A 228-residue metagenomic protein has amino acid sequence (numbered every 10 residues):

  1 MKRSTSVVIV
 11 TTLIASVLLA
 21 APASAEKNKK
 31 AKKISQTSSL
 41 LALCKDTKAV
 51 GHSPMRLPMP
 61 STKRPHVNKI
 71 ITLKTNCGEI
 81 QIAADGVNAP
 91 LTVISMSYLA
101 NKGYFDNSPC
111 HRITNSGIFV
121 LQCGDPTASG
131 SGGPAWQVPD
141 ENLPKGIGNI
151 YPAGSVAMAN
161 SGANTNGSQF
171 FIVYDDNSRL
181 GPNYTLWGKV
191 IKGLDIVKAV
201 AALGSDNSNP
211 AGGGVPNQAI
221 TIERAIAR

Functional and structural regions predicted by a protein language model:
M1-I9: Bacterial N-terminal signal peptides that target proteins for export
R3, P22-R228: Cyclophilin-like peptidyl-prolyl cis-trans isomerases
I9-V17: Bacterial N-terminal signal peptides
